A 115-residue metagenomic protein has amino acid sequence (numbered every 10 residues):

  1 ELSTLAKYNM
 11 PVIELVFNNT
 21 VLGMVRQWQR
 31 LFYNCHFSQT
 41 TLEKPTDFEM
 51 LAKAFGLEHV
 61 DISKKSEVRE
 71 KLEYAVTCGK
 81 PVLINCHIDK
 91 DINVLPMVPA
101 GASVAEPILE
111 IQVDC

Functional and structural regions predicted by a protein language model:
E1-C115: Thiamine diphosphate
